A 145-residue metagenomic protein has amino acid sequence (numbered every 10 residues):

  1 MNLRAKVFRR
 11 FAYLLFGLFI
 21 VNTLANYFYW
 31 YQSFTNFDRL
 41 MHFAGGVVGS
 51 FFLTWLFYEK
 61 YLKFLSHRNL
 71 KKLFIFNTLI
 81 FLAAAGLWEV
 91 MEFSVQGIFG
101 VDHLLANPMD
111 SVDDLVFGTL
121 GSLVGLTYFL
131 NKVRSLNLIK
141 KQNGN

Functional and structural regions predicted by a protein language model:
M1-N107, V112, T119-N145: Bulky hydrophobic segments
